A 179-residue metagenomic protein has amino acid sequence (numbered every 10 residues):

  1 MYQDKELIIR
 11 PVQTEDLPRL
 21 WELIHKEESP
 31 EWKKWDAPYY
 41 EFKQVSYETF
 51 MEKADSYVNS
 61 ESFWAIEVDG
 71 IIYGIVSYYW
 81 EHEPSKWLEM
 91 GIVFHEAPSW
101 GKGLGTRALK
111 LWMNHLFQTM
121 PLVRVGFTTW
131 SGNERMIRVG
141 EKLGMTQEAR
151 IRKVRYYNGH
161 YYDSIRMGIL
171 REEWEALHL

Functional and structural regions predicted by a protein language model:
M1-R19, F63, E67-L179: Acyl-donor (CoA/ACP) binding surface of acyl/acetyltransferases
T14-H25, Y47-M51: An amphipathic alpha-helix signature
W21-I24, K33, H178: Short, flexible helix/strand-to-coil boundary loops that buttress conserved ligand/catalytic motifs in alpha/beta
E22, D55-S56, N114: Surface-exposed charged/polar residues within alpha-helices that form helix-capping/stabilizing sites and interaction
K26-E27, T119: Generic structural signal for alpha-helix termini and adjacent loop/cap motifs
S29-E52: Conserved GNAT-fold acetyl-CoA-binding loop/helix
M51-A54, I137: Short amphipathic alpha-helical segments and helix-helix/interface helices
A54-S60, M145: Short loop/turn motifs at secondary-structure junctions and domain boundaries
